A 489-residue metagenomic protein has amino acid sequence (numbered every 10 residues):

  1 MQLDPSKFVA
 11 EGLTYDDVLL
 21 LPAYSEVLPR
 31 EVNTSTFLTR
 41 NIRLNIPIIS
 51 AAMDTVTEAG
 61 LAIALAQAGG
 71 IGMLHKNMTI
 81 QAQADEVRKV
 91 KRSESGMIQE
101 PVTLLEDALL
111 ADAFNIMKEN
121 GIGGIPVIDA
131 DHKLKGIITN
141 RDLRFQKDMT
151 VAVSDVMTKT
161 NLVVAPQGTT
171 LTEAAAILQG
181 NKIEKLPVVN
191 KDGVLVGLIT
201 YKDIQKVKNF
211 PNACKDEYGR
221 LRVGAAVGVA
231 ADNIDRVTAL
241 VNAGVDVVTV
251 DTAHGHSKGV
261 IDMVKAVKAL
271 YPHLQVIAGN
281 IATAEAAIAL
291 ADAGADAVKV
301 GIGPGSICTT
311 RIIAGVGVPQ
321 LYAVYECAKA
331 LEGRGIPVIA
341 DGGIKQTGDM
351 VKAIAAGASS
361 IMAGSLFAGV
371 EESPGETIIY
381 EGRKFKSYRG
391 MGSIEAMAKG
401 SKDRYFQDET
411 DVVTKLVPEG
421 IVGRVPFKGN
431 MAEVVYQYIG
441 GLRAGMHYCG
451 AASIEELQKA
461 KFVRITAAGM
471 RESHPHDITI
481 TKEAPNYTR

Functional and structural regions predicted by a protein language model:
M1-Y24, L104-L105, P166, E173 (+3 more regions): Alpha/beta catalytic cores of nucleotide-metabolism and tRNA/nucleoside-modifying enzymes
R30, T79-R88, Q146-T150, V194-C214 (+5 more regions): Active-site-adjacent beta->alpha loops and helix N-cap segments on the catalytic face of soluble alpha/beta enzymes
R30-L44, A51-M53, A82-N120, V127-D129 (+5 more regions): Bateman/CBS regulatory modules and CBS-like beta-alpha motifs in cytosolic regions of diverse proteins
R43-I48, G96-P101, D216-A226, V267-A282 (+2 more regions): Short beta-strand/loop segments at the ligand-binding rim of alpha/beta enzyme cores
G60-I63, D235-A243, A282-V300, A340 (+1 more regions): Catalytic cores of alpha/beta
Q67-A82, V245-S257, D296-A314, I344-I378: Glycine-rich phosphate-binding active-site loops on the catalytic face of alpha/beta enzymes
L74-N77, T103-L104, G124-P126, V164-P166 (+6 more regions): Catalytic beta/alpha-barrel core
L74-T79, I122, P126, K133-M149 (+4 more regions): Short beta->alpha transition motifs characteristic of CBS
